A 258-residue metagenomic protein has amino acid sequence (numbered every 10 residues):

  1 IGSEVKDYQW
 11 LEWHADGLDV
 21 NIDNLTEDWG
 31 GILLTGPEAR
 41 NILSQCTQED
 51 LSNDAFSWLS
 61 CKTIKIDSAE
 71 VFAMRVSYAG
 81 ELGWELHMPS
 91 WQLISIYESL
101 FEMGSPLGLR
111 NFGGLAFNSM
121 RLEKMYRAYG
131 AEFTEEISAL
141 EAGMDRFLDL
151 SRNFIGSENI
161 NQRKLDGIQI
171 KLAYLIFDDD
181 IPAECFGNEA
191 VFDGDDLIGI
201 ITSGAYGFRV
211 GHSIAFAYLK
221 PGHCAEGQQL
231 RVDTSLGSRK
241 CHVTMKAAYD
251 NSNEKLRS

Functional and structural regions predicted by a protein language model:
I1-S258: Conserved, structured C-terminal
